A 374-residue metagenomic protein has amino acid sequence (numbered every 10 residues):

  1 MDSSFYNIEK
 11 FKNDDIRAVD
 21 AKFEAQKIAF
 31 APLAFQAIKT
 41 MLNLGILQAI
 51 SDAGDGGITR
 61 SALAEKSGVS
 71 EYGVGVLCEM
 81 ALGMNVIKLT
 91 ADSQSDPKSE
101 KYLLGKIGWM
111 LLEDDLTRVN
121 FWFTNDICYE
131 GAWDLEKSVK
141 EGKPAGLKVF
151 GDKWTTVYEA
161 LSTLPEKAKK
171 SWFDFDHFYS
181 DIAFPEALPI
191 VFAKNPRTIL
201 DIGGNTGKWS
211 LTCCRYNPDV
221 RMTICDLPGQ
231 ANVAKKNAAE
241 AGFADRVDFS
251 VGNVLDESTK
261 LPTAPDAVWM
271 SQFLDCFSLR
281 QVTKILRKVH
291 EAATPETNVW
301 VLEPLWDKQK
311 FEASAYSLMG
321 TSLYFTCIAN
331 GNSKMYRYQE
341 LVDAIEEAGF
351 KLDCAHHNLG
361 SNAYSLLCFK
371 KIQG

Functional and structural regions predicted by a protein language model:
D2-L89, A193, T198-G374: Alpha-helical subdomain
I8-I16, A21-G57, E65-K66, E71-R197: Conserved Class I S-adenosyl-L-methionine-dependent methyltransferase catalytic core
